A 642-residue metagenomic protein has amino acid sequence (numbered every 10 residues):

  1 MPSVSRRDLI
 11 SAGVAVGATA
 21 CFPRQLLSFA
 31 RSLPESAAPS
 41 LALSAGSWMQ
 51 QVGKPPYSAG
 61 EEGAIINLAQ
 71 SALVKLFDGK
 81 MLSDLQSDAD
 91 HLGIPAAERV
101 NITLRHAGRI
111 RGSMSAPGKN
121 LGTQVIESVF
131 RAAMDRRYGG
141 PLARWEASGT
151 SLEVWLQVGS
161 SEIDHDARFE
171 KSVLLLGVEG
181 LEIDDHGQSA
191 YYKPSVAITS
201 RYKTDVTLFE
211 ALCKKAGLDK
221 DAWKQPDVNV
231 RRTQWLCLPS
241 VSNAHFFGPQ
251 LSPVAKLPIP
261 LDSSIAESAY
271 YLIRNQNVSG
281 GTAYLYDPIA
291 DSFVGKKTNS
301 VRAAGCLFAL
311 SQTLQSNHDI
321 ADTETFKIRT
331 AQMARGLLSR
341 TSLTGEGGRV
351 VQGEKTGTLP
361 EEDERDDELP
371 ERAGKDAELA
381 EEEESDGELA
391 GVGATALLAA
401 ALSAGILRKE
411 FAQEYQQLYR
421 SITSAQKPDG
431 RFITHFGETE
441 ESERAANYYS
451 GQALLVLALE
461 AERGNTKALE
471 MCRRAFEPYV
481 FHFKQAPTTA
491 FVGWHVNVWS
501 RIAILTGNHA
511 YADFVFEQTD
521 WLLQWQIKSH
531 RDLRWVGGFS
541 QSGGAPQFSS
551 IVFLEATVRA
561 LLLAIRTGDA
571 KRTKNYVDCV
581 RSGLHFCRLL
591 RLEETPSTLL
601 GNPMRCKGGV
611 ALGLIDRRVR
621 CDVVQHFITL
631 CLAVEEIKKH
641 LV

Functional and structural regions predicted by a protein language model:
P2, D8-R31: N-terminal export signals
L41-A244: Basic nucleic-acid-binding interfaces
F246-V301, R329-Q332, G336, R340-E354 (+7 more regions): Low-complexity, Ser/Thr/Pro/Gly-enriched N-terminal "stalk/linker" regions
L251-P258, A304-D322, A396-E410, Q452-N465 (+3 more regions): Well-ordered alpha-helical scaffold segments within catalytic/enzyme domains
L257, I289-A304, G347-A396, F411 (+5 more regions): Solvent-exposed loop and edge beta-strand segments that line ligand/cofactor-binding and catalytic clefts
L257-L272, I320-R340, A390, K409-A425 (+4 more regions): Extended, well-ordered alpha-helical scaffold segments
T298, E368, K528-V642: CBM-like carbohydrate-recognition segments
S421, A425, G430-G451, L455-G464 (+1 more regions): Solenoidal tandem-repeat scaffolds enriched in leucines and small polar residues
